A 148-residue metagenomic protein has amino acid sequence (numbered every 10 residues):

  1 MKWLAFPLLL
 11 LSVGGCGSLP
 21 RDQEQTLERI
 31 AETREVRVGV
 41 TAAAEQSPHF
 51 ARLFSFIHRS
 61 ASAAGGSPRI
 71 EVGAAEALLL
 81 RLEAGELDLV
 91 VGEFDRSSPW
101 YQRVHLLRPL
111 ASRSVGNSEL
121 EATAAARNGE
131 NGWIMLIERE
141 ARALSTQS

Functional and structural regions predicted by a protein language model:
M1-P68, A111-A122, R127-S148: N-terminal hydrophobic or amphipathic helices and topogenic motifs
V40-A42, V72-A74, E86, E93-D95 (+1 more regions): A mature extracytoplasmic/lumenal domain signature
R69-L80: Short helix-initiation/N-cap motifs at beta->coil->alpha
L80-E83, L89-L107: A ligand-binding cleft/hinge motif common to bilobed small-molecule-binding domains
